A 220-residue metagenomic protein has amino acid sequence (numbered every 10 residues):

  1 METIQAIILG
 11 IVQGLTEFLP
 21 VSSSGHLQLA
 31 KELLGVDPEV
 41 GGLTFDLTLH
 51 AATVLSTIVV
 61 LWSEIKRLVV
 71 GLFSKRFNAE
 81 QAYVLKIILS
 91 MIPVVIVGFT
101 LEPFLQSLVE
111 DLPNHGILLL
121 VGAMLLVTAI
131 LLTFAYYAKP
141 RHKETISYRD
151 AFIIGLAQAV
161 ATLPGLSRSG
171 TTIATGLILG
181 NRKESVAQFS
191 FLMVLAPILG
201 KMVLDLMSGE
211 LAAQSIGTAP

Functional and structural regions predicted by a protein language model:
M1-P220: Multi-pass membrane proteins that catalyze or facilitate reactions on polyprenyl-/lipid-phosphate substrates and their
